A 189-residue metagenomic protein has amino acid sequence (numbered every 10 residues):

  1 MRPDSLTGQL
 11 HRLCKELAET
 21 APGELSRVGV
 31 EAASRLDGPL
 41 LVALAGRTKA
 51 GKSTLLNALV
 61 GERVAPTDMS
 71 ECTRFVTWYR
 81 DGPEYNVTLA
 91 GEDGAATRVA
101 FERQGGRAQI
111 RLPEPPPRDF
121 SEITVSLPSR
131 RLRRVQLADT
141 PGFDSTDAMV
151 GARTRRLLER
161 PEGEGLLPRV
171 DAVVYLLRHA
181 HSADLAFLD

Functional and structural regions predicted by a protein language model:
M1-T20: Charged, amphipathic alpha-helical linker segments immediately N-terminal to NTP-binding catalytic cores
D4, G8, G23, R27 (+3 more regions): Generic alpha-helical secondary structure signal
E19-P39: Long amphipathic alpha-helical scaffold segments
A33-D189: Globular "head" domains of long coiled-coil molecular machines
